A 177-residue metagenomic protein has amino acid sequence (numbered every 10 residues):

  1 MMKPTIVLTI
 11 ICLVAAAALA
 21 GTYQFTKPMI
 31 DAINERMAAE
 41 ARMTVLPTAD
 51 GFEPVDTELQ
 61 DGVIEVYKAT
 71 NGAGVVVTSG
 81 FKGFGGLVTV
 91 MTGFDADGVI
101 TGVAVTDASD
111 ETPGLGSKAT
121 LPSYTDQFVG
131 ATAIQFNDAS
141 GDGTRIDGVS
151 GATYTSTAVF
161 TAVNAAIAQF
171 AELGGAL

Functional and structural regions predicted by a protein language model:
M1-L177: Flexible, solvent-exposed loop/hinge segments and secondary-structure transition points
